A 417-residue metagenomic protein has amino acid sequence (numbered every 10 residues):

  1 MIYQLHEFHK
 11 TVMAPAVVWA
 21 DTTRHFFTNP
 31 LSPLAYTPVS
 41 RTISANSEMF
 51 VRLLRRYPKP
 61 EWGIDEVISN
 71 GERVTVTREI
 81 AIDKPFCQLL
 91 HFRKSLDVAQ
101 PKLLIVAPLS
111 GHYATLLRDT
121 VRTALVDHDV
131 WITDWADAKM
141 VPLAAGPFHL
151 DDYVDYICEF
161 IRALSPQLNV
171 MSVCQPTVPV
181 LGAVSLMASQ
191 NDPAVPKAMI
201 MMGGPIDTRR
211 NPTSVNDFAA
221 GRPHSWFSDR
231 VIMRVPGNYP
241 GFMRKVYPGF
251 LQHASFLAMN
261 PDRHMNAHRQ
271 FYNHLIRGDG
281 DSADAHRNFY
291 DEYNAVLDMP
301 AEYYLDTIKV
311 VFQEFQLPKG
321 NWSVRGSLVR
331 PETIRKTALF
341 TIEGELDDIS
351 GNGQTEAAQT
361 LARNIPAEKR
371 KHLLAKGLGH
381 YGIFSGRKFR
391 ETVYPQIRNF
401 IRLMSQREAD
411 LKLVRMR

Functional and structural regions predicted by a protein language model:
M1-A45, S165-P166, A183-E302: Alpha/beta-hydrolase-fold enzymes
E61-I68, E72-V141: Short, surface-exposed "cap/lid" segments of acyl-processing enzymes
M140-P142, D152-N169, L181-S185: Conserved acidic catalytic loop of the alpha/beta-hydrolase fold
M171-T177, G344: Conserved alpha/beta-hydrolase "nucleophile elbow" surrounding the catalytic nucleophile
F312-P331: Active-site nucleophile elbow and catalytic-triad environment of alpha/beta-hydrolase enzymes
I334-R335, F340-E343, D347: Short beta-strand/loop motif that positions the catalytic acidic residue of the alpha/beta-hydrolase fold
D348-Q354: Conserved alpha/beta-hydrolase "acid-adjacent" motif
K376-E391: Catalytic histidine-centered segment of alpha/beta-hydrolase-like enzymes
